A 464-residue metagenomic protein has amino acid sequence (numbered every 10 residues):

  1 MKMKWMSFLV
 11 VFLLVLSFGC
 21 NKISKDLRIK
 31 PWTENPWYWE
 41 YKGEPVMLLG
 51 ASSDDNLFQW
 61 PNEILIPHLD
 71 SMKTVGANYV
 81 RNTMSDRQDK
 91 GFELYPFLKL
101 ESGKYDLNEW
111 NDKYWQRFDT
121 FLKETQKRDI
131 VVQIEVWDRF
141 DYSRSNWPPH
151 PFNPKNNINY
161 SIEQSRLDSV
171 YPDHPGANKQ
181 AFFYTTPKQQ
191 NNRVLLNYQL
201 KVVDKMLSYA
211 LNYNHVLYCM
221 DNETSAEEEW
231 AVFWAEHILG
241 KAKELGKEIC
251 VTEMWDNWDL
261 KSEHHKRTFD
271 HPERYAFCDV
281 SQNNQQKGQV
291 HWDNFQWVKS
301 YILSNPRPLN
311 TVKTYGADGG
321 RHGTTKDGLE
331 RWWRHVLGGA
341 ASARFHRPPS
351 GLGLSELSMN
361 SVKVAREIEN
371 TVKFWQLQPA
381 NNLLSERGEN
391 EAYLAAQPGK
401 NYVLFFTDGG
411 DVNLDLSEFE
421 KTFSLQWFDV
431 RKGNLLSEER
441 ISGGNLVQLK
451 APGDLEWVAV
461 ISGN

Functional and structural regions predicted by a protein language model:
M1-M3: N-terminal secretory signal peptides that target proteins for export/translocation
W5-L16: Sec-dependent N-terminal signal peptides
L14-R28: Bacterial Sec-dependent signal peptides at the C-terminal "C-region" and cleavage site
D26-R274: Active-site mouth of glycoside hydrolases
L27, P36-W37, S437-E439, V447: Residue-level detector of beta-strand structural context in well-folded domains
I29-W32, N294, R387, S442 (+1 more regions): Short solvent-exposed loop/turn micro-motifs enriched in small/polar/acidic residues
R193, Y198-K201, N212-E356, A395: Extracellular glycoside hydrolase catalytic/binding regions
P308-L309, G316-G319, T324-E439, Q448-N464: Aromatic- and carboxylate-lined catalytic core of secreted/periplasmic carbohydrate-active enzymes
